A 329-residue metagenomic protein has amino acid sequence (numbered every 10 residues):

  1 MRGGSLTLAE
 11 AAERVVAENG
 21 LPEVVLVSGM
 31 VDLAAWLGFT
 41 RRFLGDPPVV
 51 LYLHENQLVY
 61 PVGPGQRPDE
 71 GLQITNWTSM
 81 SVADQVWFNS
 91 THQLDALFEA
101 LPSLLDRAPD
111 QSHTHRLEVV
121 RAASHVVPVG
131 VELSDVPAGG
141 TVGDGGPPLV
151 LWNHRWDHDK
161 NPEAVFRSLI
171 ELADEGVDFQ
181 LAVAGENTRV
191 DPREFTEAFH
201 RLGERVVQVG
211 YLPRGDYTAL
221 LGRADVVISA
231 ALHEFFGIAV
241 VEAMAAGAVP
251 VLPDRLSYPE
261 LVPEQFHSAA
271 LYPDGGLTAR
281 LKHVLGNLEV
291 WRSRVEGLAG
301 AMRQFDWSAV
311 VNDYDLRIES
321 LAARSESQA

Functional and structural regions predicted by a protein language model:
R2-G3, G276, G286-R324: A charged, aromatic-enriched C-terminal amphipathic alpha-helix characteristic of glycosyltransferases across folds
V82-A138: Donor nucleotide-sugar binding/catalytic pocket of nucleotide-sugar-dependent glycosyltransferases
P128-E132, A138-E171, L181-A182: Conserved donor-binding/catalytic core segment of Leloir-type glycosyltransferases
R193-G215: Nucleotide-activated donor-binding/catalytic signature segment of Leloir-type glycosyltransferases, i.e., the conserved
A219-A224: Short alpha-helical donor nucleotide-sugar binding micro-motif in glycosyltransferases
L232: Aromatic "clamp/platform" in nucleotide-sugar-dependent glycosyltransferases that forms part of the donor/acceptor
V249-L252: Short hydrophobic beta-strand element within catalytic cores of glycosyltransferases and related nucleotide-activated
P259-V284: Change "using UDP/GDP/dTDP sugars" to "using nucleotide sugars
